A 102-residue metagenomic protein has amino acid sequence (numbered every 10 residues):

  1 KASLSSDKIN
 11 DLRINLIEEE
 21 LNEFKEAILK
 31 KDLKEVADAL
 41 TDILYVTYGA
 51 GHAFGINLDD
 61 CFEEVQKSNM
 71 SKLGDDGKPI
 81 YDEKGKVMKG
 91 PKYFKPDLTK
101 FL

Functional and structural regions predicted by a protein language model:
K1-L40, L44-L102: Flexible "arm" and connector segments at domain edges
